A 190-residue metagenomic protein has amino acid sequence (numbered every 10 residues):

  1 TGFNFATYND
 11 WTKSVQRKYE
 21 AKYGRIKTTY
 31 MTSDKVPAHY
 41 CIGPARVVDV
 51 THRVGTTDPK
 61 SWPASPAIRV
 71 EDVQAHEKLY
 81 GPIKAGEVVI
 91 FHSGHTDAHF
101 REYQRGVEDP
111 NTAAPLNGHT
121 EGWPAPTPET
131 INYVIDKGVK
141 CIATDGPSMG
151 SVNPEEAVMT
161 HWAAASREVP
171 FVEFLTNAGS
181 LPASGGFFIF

Functional and structural regions predicted by a protein language model:
T1-F190: Active-/binding-site microenvironments in catalytic and ligand-binding cores
